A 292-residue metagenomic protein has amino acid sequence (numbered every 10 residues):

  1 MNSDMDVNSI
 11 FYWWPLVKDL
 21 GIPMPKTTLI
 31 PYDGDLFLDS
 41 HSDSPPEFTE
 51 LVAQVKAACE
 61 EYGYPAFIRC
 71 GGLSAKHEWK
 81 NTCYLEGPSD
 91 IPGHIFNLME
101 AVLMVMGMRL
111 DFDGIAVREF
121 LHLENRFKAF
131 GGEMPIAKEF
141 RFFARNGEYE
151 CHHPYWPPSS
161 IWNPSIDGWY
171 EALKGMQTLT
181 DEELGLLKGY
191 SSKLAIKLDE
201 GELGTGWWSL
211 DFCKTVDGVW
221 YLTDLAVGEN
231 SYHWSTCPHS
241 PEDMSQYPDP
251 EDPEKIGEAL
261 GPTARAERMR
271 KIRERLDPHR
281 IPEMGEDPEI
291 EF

Functional and structural regions predicted by a protein language model:
N2-K138, F143-N146, H152-S160, I166-S192: Active-site nucleotide/adenylate-binding loops and adjacent lid/helix of ATP-dependent enzymes
T28-Y32, W208-K214: Acidic carboxylate-rich catalytic motifs and surrounding loops in phosphoryl-/glycosyl-chemistry enzymes
I68, L210, T223: Active-site flanking residues adjacent to catalytic metal/cofactor-binding acidic residues
M134-I136, L203-W207: Short solvent-exposed loop/turn micro-motifs enriched in small/polar/acidic residues
A144-E148, T215-G218: Short acidic-glycine loop/turn motifs at beta-strand connectors
E150-C151, Y221: General beta-strand recognition
G185-G189, G201-T205, K214-F292: C-terminal active-site "lid" helix and adjoining low-complexity regulatory extension at the edge of ATP-using catalytic
A195: A conserved mid-domain beta-alpha-beta active-site/ligand-binding segment of alpha/beta enzyme cores
